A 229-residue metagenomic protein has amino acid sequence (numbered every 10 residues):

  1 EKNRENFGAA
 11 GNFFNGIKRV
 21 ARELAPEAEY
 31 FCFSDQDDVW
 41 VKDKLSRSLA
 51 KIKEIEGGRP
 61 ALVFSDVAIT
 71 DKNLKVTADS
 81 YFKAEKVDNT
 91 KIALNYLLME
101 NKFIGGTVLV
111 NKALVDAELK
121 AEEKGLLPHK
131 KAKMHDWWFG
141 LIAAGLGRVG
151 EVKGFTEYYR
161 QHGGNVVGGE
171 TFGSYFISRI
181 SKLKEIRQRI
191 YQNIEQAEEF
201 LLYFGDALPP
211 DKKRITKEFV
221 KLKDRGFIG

Functional and structural regions predicted by a protein language model:
E1-G173: Nucleotide-sugar donor-binding/catalytic module of glycosyltransferases that assemble extracellular/cell-envelope
A113, L119-A132, W138, V149 (+1 more regions): C-terminal subregions of glycosyltransferases and related glycan-biosynthesis enzymes
